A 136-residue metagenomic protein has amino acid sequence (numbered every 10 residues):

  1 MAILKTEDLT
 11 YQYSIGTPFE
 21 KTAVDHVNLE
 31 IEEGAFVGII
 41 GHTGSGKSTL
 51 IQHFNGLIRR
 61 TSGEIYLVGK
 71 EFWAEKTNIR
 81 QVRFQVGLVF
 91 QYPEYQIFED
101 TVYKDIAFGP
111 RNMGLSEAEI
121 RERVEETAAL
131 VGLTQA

Functional and structural regions predicted by a protein language model:
M1-I3, Q12-H26, E75-N78, E117: A short, flexible loop at the N-terminus of ABC-type nucleotide-binding domains that lies
I15, E64-Q81: ABC ATPase NBD Q-loop/coupling interface
G38, R80-F90, D100, A107: ABC nucleotide-binding domain signature
I40-H42: The feature captures the beta-strand-to-loop junction immediately N-terminal to the Walker
N55: Helix-to-loop junction immediately C-terminal to a conserved catalytic motif
E94, Y103-R111, R121, E125: Short helical segment in ABC ATPase nucleotide-binding domains corresponding to the A-loop/adjacent helical element
A118-A136: Conserved ABC ATPase "signature" region
